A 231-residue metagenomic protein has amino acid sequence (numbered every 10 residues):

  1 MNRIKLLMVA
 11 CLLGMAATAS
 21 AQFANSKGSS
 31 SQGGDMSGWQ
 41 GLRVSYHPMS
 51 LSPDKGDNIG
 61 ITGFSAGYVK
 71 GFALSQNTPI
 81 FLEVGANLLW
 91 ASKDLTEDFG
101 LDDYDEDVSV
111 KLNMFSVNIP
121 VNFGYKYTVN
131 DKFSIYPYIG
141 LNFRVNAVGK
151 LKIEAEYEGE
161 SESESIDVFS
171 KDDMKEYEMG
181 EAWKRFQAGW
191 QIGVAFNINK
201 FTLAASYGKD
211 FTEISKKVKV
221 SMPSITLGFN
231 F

Functional and structural regions predicted by a protein language model:
M1-K27, L227-F231: Bacterial Sec-dependent N-terminal signal peptides
L13, T18-A21, I59-T62, M174-M179: Short, charged, low-hydrophobicity "junction" segments
A21-F72: Short glycine/proline- and aromatic-enriched beta-strand/turn motifs that initiate or cap beta-hairpins
S52-K55, L95-D102: Short acidic, glycine/proline-rich loop/turn micro-motifs
N58-I59, K217-K219: Short glycine/proline-enriched turns and hinge-like loops at secondary-structure junctions
G63-S65, V220-S224: Short hydrophobic/aromatic beta-strand or adjacent loop that forms the aromatic wall/cage of a ligand/substrate-binding
F72-I80, W90-E97, D107-I214, V218 (+1 more regions): Outer-membrane beta-barrel transmembrane domain signature
E83-N87: A glycine-rich, hydrophobic loop/mini-helix early in the fold
